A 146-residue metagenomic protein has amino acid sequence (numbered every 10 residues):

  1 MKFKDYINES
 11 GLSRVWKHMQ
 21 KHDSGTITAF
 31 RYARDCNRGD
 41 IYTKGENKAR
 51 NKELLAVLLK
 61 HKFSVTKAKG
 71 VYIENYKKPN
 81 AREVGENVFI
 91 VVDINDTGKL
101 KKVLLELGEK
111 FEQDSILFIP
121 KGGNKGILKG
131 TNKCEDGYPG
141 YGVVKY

Functional and structural regions predicted by a protein language model:
M1-S64: N-terminal, charge-rich interaction modules
K21-S24, G85-V88, E112-S115: Short, surface-exposed beta-edge/turn micro-motifs
T28-D35, D93-D96, I119-N124: Short, flexible beta-strand-to-coil junctions
Y42-G45, V91-N95: Short coil/turn segments at secondary-structure boundaries
V57-I94: Short, intrinsically disordered low-complexity segments
P79-V84, G126-Y146: Short, low-order "capping/linker" segments at domain edges
K101-N124, G140-V143: Helix-rich interaction surfaces within compact, conserved domain-sized segments that mediate assembly or partner
